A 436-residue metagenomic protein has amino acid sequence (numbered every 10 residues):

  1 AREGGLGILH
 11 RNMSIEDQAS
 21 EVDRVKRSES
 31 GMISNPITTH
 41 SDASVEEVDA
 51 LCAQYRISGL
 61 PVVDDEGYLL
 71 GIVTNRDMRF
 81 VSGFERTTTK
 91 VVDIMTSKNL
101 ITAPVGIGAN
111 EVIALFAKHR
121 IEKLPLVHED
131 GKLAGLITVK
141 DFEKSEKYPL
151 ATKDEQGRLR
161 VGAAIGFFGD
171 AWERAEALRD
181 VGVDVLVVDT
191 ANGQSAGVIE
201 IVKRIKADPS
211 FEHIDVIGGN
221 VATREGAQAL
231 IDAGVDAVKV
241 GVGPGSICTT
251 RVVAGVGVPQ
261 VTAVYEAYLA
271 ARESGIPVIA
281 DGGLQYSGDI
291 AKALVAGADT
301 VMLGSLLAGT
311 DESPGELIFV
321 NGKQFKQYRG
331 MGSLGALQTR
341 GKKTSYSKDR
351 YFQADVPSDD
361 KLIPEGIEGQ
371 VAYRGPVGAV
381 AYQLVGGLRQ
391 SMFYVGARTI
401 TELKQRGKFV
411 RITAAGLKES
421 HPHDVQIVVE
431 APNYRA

Functional and structural regions predicted by a protein language model:
A1, D17-Y55, V62-D64, L69-I72 (+4 more regions): Bateman/CBS regulatory modules and CBS-like beta-alpha motifs in cytosolic regions of diverse proteins
R2-D17, V183-S195, D236-A254, L284-I318: Glycine-rich phosphate-binding active-site loops on the catalytic face of alpha/beta enzymes
G5, L60, L124, G157-L159 (+5 more regions): Short, well-ordered coil/turn segments that N-cap beta-strands
L9-N12, T38-T39, G59-P61, V81 (+7 more regions): Catalytic beta/alpha-barrel core
L9-S14, I57, P61, Y68-F84 (+4 more regions): Short beta->alpha transition motifs characteristic of CBS
I15-D23, T88, K132-T152, D170-W172 (+4 more regions): Active-site-adjacent beta->alpha loops and helix N-cap segments on the catalytic face of soluble alpha/beta enzymes
M32-P36, K98, D154-A164, K206-A222 (+2 more regions): Short beta-strand/loop segments at the ligand-binding rim of alpha/beta enzyme cores
S34-H40, P104, A114, A164 (+3 more regions): Alpha/beta catalytic cores of nucleotide-metabolism and tRNA/nucleoside-modifying enzymes
